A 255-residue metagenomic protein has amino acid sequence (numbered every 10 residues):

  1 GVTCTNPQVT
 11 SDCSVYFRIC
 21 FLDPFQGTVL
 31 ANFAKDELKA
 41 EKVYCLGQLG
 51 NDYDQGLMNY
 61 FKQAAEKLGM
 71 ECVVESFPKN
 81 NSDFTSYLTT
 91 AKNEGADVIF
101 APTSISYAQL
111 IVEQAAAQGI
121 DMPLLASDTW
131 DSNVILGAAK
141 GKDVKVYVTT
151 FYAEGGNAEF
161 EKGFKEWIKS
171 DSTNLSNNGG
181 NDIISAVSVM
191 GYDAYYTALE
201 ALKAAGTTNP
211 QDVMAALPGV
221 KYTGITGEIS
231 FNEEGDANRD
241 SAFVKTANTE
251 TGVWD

Functional and structural regions predicted by a protein language model:
G1-F17: Flexible loop/hinge segments that line or gate small-molecule binding clefts
N6, G27-A31, Q55-M58, K62 (+10 more regions): Extracytoplasmic/secreted envelope proteins and their assembly/folding machinery, especially bacterial periplasmic
S14-C20, Q48-G50, V146-Y152, G180-S185 (+1 more regions): Second-shell loop/turn segments in exported
V15-K79, V98, A198: An alpha-beta-alpha
N32-A40, K62-M70, T89-A96, E113-I120 (+5 more regions): Sec-exported extracytoplasmic/periplasmic mature domains
L57-E154: Extracellular/periplasmic bilobed ligand-binding domains
V112-Y192, A247-N248, G252-W254: Extracellular/periplasmic periplasmic-binding protein-like sensory domains
S172-V189, T197-G252: Segments of small-molecule ligand-sensing domains
